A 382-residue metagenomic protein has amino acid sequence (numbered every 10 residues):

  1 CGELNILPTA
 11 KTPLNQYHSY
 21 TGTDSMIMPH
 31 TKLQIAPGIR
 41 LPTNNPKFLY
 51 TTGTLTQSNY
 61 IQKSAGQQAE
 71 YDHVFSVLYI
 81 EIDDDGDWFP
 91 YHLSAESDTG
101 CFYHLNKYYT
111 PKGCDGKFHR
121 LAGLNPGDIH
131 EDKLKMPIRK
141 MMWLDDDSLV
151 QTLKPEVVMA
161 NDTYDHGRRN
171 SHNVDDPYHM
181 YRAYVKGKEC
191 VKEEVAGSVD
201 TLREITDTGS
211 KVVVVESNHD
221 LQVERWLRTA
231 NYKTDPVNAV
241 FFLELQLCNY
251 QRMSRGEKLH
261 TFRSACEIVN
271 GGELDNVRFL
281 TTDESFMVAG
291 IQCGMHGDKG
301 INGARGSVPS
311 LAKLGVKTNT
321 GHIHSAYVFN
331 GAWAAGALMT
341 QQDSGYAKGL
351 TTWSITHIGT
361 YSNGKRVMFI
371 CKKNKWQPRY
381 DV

Functional and structural regions predicted by a protein language model:
N5-G86, V288-I370, N374: Conserved beta-sheet core of the metallophosphoesterase superfamily
I27-M28, L49-T51, F89-H92, V157-N161 (+4 more regions): A structural signal for short, well-ordered beta-strand segments and their strand-loop junctions that often border
E70, A230-Q292: Active-site-proximal loop/helix segment associated with metal-binding centers of metalloenzymes
I80, D128, V158, D162-T163 (+5 more regions): Divalent metal-coordination and catalytic microenvironments
D84-H119, G364-V382: A short C-terminal boundary segment appended to hydrolase-like catalytic domains
L105-R139: Mobile, glycine- and charge-enriched loop segments and immediately flanking short secondary-structure elements within
P126-I129, T163, I301-R305: Short, flexible loop motifs at catalytic/binding sites
K135-E257: Core catalytic region of metal-dependent phosphoesterases/phosphodiesterases, especially metallo-beta-lactamase-like
